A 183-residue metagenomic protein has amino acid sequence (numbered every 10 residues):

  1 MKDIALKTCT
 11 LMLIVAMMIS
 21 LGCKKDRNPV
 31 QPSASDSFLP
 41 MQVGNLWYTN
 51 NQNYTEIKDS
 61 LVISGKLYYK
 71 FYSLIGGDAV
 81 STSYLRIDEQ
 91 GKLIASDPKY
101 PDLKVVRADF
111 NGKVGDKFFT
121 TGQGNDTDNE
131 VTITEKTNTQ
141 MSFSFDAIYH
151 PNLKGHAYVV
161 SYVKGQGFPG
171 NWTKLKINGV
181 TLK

Functional and structural regions predicted by a protein language model:
M1-T10: Bacterial N-terminal signal peptides that target proteins for export
I19-G22: C-terminal motif of bacterial Sec signal peptides marking the signal peptidase cleavage site
K24-K183: Conserved functional acidic sites
